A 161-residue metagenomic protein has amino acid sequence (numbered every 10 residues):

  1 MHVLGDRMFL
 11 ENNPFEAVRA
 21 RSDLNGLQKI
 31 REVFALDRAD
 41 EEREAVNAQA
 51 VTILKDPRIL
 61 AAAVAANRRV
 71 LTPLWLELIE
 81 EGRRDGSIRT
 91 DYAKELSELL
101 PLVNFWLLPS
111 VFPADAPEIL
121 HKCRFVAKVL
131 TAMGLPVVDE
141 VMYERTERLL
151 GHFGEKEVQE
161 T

Functional and structural regions predicted by a protein language model:
M1-L10: HTH DNA-binding helix-turn interface
N13-N47, S97-L100: Hydrophobic alpha-helical connector segments
V18, S22, A48-T52, S110-A114: Secondary-structure edge/capping motif, primarily at the C-terminal ends of alpha-helices and the immediately following
G26, K55-D56, Y92-L100, H121-K122: Short, conserved alpha-helical segments within structured domains
L36-D40, V103-S110, A132-P136: Phosphate/oxyanion-binding loops and surfaces in catalytic or ligand/nucleic-acid-binding neighborhoods
A45-I88: Short secondary-structure transition hinges
L71-A114: Hydrophobic alpha-helical bundle segments that form small-molecule/ligand-binding pockets
P73, E77-E80, R84, A116-T161: C-terminal peripheral helix-coil segments that are non-catalytic and often amphipathic
